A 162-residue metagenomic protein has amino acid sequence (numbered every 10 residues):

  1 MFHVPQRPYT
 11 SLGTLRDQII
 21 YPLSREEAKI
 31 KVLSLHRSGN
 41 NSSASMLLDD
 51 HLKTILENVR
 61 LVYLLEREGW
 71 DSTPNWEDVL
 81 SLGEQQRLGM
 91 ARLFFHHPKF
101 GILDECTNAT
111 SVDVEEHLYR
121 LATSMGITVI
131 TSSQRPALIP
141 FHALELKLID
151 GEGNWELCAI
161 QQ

Functional and structural regions predicted by a protein language model:
M1-S45, S133-A137, F141: ABC ATPase nucleotide-binding domain signature region
F2, R7, D71-Q162: ABC-family ATPase nucleotide-binding domain "signature/switch" substructure
T10-S11, E27-K99, C106, Q162: ABC-fold ATPase nucleotide-binding domain signature/coupling loops
L15, H51-L52, L118: Generic structural signal for hydrophobic residues
Y21-P22, N58, H142, L148: Mobile ATP-lid/nucleotide-binding loop of the nucleotide-binding subdomain
